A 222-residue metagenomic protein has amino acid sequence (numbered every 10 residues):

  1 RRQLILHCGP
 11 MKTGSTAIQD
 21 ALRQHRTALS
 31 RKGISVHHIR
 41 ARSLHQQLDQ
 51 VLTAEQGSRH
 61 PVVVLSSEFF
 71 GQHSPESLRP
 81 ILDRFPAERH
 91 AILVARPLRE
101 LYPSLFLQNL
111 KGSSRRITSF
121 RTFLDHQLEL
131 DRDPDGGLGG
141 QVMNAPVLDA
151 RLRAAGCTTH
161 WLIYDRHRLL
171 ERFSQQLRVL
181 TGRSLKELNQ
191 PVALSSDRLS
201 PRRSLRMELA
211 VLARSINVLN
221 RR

Functional and structural regions predicted by a protein language model:
R1-R222: Anion-recognition interface
